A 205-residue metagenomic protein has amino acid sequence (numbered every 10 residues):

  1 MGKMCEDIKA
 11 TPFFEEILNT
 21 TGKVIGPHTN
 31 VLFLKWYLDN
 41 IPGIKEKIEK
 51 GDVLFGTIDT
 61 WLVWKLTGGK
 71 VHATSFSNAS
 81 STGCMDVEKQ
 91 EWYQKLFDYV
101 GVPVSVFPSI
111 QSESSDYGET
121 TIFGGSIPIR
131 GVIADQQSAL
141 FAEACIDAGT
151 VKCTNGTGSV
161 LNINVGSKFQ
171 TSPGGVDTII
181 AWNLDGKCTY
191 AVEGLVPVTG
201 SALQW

Functional and structural regions predicted by a protein language model:
M1-M4: Conserved beta-strand -> loop -> alpha-helix junction used to position metal-binding or nucleic-acid-contacting
E6-H72, G83-Q94, D98-Y99, T120-W205: Active-site core segments that coordinate phosphate-bearing ligands/cofactors across diverse enzyme families
D52, S105-F107: Flexible, glycine/charged-enriched surface loops at secondary-structure junctions
A73-A79: Nucleotide/phosphate-binding loop and acidic/charged catalytic motifs in nucleotide-binding or -utilizing enzymes
S109-D116: Gly/charged, well-structured mid-domain segments that form the phosphate/adenylate-handling core of ATP-dependent
